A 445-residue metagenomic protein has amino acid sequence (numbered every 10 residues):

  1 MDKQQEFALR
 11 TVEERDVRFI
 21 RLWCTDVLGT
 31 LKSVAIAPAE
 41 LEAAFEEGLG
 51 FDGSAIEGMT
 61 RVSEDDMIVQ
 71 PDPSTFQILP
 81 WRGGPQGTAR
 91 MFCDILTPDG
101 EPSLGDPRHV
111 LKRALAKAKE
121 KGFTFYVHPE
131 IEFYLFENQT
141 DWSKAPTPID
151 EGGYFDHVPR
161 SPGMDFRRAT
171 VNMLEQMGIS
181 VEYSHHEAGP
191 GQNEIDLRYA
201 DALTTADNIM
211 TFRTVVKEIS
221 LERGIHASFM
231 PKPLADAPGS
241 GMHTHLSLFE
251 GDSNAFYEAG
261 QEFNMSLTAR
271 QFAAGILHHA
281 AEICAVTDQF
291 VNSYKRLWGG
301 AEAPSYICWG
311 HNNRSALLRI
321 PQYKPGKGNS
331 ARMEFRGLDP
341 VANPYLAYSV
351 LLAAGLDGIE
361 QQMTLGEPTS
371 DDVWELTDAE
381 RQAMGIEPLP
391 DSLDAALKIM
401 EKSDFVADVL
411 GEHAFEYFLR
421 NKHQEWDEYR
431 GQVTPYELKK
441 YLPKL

Functional and structural regions predicted by a protein language model:
M1-L445: Glycine-rich, acidic/polar active-site loops that bind/position phosphate-bearing ligands
